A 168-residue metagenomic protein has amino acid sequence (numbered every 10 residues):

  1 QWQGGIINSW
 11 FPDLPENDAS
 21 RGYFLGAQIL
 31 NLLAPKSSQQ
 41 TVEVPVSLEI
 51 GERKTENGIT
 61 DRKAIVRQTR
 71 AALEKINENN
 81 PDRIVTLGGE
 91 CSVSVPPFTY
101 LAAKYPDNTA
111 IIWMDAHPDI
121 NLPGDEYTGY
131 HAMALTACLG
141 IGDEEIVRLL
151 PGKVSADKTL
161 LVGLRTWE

Functional and structural regions predicted by a protein language model:
Q1-E168: Conserved alpha-helical scaffold segments that buttress catalytic/binding sites
